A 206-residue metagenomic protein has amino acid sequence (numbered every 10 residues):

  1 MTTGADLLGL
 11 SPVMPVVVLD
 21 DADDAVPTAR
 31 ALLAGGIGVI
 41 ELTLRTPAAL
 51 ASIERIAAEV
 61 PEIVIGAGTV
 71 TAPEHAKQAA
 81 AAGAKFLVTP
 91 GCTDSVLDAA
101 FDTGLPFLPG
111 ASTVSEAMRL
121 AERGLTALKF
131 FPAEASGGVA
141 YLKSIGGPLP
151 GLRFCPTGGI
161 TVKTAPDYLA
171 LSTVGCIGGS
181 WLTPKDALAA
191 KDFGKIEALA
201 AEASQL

Functional and structural regions predicted by a protein language model:
M1-K85, D102, G151, V162-K163 (+2 more regions): Conserved N-terminal beta1-alpha1 strand-loop-helix module at the mouth
V18-D23, A67-P73, T89-C92, P109-V114 (+2 more regions): Glycine-rich beta-to-alpha transition loops that act as phosphate-gripper elements at the mouths of alpha/beta enzyme
T28, V96, A100, L142: Aromatic/hydrophobic pocket-lining residues that form π-stacking "cages" and hydrophobic walls in ligand
S52, E74-H75, S95-V96, S115-R119 (+2 more regions): Short acidic active-site motifs
F86, P90-V96, K129-V139, T173-K195: Glycine-rich phosphate-binding active-site loops on the catalytic face of alpha/beta enzymes
P90-S136: Histidine/lysine/aspartate-rich catalytic loop segments that bind and position anionic ligands
R119, A140-T161: Shared catalytic-loop signature of beta/alpha-barrel
